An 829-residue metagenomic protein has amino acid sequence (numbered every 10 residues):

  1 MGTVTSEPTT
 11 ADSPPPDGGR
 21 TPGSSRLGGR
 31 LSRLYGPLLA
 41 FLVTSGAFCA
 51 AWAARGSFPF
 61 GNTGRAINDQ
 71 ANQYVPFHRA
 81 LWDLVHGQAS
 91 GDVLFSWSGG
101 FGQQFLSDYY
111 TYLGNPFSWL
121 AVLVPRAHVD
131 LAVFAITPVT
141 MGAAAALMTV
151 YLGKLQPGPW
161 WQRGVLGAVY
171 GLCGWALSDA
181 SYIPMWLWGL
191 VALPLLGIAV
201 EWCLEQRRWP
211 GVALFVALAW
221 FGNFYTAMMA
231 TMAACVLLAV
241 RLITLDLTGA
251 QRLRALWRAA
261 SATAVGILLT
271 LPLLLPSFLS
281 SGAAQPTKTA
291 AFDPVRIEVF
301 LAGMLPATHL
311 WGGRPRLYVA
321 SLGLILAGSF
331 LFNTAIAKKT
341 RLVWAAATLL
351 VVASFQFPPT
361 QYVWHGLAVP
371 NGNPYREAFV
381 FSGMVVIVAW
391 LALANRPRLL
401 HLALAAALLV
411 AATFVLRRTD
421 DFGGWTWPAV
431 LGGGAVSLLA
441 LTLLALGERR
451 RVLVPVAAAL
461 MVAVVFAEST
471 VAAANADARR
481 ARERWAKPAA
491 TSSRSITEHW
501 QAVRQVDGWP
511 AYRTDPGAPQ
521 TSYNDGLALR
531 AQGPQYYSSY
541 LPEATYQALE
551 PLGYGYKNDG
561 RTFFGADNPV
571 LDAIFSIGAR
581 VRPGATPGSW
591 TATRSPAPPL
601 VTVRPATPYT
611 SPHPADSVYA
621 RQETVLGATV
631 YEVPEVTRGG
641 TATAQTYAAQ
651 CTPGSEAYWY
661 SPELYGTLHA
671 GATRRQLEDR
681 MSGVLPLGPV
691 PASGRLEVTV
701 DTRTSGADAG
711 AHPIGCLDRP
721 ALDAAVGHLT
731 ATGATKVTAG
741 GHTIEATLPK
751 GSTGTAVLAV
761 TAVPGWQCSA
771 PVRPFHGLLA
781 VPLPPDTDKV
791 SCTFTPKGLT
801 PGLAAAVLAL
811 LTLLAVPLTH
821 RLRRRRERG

Functional and structural regions predicted by a protein language model:
M1-S57, R258, A459-L460, T812-G829: Start-transfer (signal-anchor) and selected internal transmembrane alpha helices of multi-pass inner/ER membrane
F41-G99, R254-E298, R479-R484, R504-V506: Aromatic-rich transmembrane-lumenal/periplasmic boundary elements in polytopic membrane proteins
F48-M148, A168, L172-G189, R296-G303 (+1 more regions): Membrane-interface coil-to-helix junctions
N72-Q73, A255-V343, A347-V351, F357-Y375 (+2 more regions): Periplasmic/ER-lumenal interhelical loops and adjacent helix-loop junctions in multi-pass membrane proteins
Y74, E632-G829: Active-site-proximal, structured, solvent-exposed surfaces of multi-pass membrane proteins that position macromolecular
M141-L155, W160-L245, R258-S277: Membrane-embedded helix bundles of polyisoprenyl
A346, L350, A368, P374-S492 (+2 more regions): Contiguous transmembrane helix-bundle modules in multi-pass membrane proteins
A467-R484, R504-L571, P605-A615, V763-P764: Extracytoplasmic/lumenal acceptor-recognition loop(s) of multi-pass membrane glycoenzymes
